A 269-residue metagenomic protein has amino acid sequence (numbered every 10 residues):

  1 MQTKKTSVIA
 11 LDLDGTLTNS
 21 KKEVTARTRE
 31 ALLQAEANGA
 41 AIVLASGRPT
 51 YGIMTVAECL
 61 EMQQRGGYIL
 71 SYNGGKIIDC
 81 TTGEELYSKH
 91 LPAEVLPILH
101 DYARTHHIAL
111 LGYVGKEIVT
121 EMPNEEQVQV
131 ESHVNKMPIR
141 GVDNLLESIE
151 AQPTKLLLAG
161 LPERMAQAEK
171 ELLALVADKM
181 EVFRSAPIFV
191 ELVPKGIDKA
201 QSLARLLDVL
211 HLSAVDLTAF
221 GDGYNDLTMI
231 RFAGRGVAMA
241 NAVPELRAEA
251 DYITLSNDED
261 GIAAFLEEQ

Functional and structural regions predicted by a protein language model:
T3-V8, T25, E191-Q269: Mg2+-dependent phosphoryl-transfer enzymes with acidic/Ser/Thr/Gly-rich catalytic loops
K5-K21: Asp-based phosphoryl-transfer active-site loop
A26-Q127: Active-site phosphate-binding/coordination module
T28, I53-A57, A168, L172 (+3 more regions): Hydrophobic packing residues within well-ordered alpha-helices of enzyme cores
A35, S46, N73, L156 (+3 more regions): Residue-level signal for inorganic ion chemistry
G39-V43, G67, K155, V215-D216 (+1 more regions): Short active-site oxyanion
L60, R65, N73, L175-D178 (+2 more regions): Short, structured coil segments at secondary-structure junctions
Y102, H106-F220, Y224: Conserved acidic, metal-coordinating active-site core of Asp-based, Mg2+-dependent phosphoryl-transfer enzymes
